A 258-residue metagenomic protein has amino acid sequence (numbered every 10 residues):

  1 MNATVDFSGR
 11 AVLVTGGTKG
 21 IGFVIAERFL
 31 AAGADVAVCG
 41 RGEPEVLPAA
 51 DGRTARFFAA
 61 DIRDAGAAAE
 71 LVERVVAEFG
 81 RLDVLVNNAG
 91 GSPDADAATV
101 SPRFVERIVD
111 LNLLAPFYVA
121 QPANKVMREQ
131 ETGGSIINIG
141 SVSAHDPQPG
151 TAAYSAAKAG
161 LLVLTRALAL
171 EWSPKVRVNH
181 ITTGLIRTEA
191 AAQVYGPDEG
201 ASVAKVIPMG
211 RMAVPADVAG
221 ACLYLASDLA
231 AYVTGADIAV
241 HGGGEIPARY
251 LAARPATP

Functional and structural regions predicted by a protein language model:
N2-A3, D146, L223, T234-P258: Short C-terminal tail/terminal secondary-structure segment of NAD(P)H-dependent dehydrogenase/reductase domains
A11, T18-K19: Conserved glycine-rich cofactor-binding loop
D96-A97, S101-V109, A191, V203: Substrate-binding pocket helix/loop in short-chain dehydrogenase/reductase
A120, A157, T165: Active-site helix of classical SDR
K125, A169-P174, A231: Alpha-helical segment proximal to the catalytic Tyr-Lys
S141: Residue(s) in the substrate-gating loop at a strand-loop-helix junction that position the organic substrate next
H180, A201-V233, V240-G242: C-terminal helical subdomain
